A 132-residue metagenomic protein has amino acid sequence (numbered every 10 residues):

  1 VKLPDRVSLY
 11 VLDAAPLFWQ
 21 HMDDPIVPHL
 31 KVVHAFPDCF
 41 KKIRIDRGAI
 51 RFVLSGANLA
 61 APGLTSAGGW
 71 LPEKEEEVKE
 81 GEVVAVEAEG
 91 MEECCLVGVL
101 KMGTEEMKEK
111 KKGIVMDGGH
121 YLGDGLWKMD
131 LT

Functional and structural regions predicted by a protein language model:
V1-T132: Polybasic, low-complexity RNA-engagement segments
